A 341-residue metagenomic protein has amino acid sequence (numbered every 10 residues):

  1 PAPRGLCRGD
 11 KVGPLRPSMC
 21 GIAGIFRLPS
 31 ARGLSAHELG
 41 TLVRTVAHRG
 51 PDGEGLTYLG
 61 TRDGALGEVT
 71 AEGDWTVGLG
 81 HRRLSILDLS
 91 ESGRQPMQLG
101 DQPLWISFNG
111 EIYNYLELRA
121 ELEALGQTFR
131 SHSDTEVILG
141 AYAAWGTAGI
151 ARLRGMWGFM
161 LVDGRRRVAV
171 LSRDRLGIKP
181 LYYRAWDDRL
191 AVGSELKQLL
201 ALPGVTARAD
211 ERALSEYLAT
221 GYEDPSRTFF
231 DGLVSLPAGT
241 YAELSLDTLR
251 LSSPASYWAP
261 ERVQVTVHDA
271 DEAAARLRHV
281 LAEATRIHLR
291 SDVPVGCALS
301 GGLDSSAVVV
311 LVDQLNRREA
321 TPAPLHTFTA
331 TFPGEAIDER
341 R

Functional and structural regions predicted by a protein language model:
R16-R341: Cysteine-centered catalytic environments shared across enzyme families
